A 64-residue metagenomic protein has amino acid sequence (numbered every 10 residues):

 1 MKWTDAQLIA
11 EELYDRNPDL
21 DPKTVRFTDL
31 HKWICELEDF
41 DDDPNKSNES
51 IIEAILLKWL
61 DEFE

Functional and structural regions predicted by a protein language model:
M1-E64: A charge-rich, low-complexity, intrinsically flexible signal that marks solvent-exposed coils, linkers, repeats
